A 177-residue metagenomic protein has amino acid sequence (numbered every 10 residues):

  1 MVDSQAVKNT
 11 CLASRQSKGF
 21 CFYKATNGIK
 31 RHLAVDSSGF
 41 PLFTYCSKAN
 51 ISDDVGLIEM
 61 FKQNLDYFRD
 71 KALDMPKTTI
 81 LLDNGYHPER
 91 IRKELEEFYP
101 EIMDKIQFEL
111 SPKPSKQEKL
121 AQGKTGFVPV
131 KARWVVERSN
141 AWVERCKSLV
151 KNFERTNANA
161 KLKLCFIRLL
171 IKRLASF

Functional and structural regions predicted by a protein language model:
M1-F98, D104, S111-K113, C165: Polybasic low-complexity intrinsically disordered regions
Q5, P41-L42, W134, W142 (+2 more regions): Tryptophan-centered motif/residue detector
I29-R31, V136-R138, L162: Change "...and in nucleic-acid phosphodiester-cleaving endonucleases..." to "...and in nucleic-acid processing enzymes
N50, N157-A160: Aromatic-acidic/polar surface patches that form glycan- and anion
R69-A158: Helix-centered, glycine/charged polyanion-binding patches within enzymatic domains that contact phosphate-containing
K161-F177: Charged phosphate-binding loop/patch that engages nucleotide di/tri-phosphates or the phosphate backbone of nucleic
